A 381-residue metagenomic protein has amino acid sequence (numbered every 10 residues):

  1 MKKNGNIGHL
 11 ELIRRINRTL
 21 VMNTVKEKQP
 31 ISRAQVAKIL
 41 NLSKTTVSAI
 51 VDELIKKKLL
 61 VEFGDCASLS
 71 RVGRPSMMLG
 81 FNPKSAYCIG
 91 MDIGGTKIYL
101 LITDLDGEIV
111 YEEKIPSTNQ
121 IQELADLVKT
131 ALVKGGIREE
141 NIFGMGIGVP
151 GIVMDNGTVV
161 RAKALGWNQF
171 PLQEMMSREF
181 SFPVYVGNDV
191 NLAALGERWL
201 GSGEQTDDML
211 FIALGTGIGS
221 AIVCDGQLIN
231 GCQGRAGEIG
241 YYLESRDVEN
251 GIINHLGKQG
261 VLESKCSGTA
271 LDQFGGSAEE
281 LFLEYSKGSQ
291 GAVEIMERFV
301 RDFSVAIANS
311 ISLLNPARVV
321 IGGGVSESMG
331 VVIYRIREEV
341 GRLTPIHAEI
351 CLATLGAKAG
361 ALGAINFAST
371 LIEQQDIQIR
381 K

Functional and structural regions predicted by a protein language model:
M1-N141, F180, R246-K381: ATP-binding/phosphotransfer module of carbohydrate and carboxylate kinases, centering on a glycine-rich
G90-M91, L105, F143-G146, G151-N254 (+1 more regions): Phosphate-binding/catalytic loop of phosphoryl-transfer enzymes
